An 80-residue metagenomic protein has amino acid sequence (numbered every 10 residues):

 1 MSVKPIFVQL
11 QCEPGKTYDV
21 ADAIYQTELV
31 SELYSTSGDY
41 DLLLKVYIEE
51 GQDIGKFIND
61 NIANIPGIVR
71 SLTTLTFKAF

Functional and structural regions predicted by a protein language model:
M1-F80: A compositional/biophysical signature of low hydrophobicity enriched in polar/charged and small residues
